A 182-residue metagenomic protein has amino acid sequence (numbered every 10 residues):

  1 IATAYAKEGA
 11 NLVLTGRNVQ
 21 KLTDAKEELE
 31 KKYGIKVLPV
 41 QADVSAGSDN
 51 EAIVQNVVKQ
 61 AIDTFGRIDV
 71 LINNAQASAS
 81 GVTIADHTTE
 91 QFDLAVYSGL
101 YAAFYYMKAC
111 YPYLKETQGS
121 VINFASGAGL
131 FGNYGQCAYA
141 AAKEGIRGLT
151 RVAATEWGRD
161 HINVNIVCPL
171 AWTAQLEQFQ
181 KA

Functional and structural regions predicted by a protein language model:
I1-V13: Canonical Rossmann dinucleotide-binding motif of NAD(H)/NADP(H)-dependent dehydrogenases/reductases, specifically
A10-D24: Conserved glycine-rich Rossmann-like NAD(P)H-binding loop of the short-chain dehydrogenase/reductase
V82-I84, T88-D93: Substrate-binding pocket helix/loop in short-chain dehydrogenase/reductase
A85, F131-C137, R159-D160: Active-site loop immediately N-terminal to the catalytic Tyr-X3-Lys motif of short-chain dehydrogenase/reductase
M107, A142, T150: Active-site helix of classical SDR
P112, T155-R159: Alpha-helical segment proximal to the catalytic Tyr-Lys
S126: Residue(s) in the substrate-gating loop at a strand-loop-helix junction that position the organic substrate next
